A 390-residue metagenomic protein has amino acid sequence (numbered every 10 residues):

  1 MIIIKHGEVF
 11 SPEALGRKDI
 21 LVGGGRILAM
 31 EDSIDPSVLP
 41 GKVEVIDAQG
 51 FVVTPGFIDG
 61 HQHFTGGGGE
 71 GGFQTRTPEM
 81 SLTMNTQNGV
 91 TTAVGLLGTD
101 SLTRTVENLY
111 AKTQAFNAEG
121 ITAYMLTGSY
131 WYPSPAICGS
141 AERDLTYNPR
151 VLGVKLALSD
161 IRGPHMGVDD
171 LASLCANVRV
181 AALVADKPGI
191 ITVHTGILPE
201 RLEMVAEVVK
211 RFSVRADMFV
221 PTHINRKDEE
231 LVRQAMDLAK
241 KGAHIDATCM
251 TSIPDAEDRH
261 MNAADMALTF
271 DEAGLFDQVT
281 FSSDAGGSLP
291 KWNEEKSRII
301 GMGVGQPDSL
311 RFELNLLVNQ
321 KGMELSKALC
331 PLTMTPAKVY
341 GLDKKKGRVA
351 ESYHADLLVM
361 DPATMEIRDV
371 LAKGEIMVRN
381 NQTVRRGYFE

Functional and structural regions predicted by a protein language model:
M1-I3, V9-T54: Histidine-rich, glycine-flanked metal-binding segment
G7, G24-I27, K338, R348-E390: C-terminal cap of metal-dependent C-N hydrolases
G7, I20, G25, G50 (+11 more regions): Divalent metal-coordination and catalytic microenvironments
V43, A48-A111: Metal-associated gating/positioning segment near the N- to mid-region
G68, G72-Q74, M80-V94, D144-S159 (+7 more regions): Active-site gating loops and adjacent loop-to-helix segments of metal-dependent hydrolytic enzymes
M80-T105, A111-P133, N148-P164, L183-L198 (+1 more regions): Divalent metal-dependent hydrolysis catalytic cores, especially in the metallo-beta-lactamase
R179-P290, R298-I300: Active-site core of metal-dependent hydrolases
E272-V359: His/Asp/Glu-enriched, well-ordered alpha-helical/loop segment that forms or immediately abuts the divalent-metal
